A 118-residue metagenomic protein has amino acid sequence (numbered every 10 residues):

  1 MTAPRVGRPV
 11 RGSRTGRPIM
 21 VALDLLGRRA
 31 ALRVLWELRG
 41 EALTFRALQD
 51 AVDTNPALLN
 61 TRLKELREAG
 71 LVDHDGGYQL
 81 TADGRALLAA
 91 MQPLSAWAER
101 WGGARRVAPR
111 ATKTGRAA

Functional and structural regions predicted by a protein language model:
T2-R17, L88-A118: Amphipathic alpha-helical dimerization/coiled-coil segments that flank or bridge DNA-binding/regulatory modules
G12-L58, K64, A69-L71, Q79-R85: N-terminal helix-turn-helix DNA-binding core of bacterial DNA-binding proteins
